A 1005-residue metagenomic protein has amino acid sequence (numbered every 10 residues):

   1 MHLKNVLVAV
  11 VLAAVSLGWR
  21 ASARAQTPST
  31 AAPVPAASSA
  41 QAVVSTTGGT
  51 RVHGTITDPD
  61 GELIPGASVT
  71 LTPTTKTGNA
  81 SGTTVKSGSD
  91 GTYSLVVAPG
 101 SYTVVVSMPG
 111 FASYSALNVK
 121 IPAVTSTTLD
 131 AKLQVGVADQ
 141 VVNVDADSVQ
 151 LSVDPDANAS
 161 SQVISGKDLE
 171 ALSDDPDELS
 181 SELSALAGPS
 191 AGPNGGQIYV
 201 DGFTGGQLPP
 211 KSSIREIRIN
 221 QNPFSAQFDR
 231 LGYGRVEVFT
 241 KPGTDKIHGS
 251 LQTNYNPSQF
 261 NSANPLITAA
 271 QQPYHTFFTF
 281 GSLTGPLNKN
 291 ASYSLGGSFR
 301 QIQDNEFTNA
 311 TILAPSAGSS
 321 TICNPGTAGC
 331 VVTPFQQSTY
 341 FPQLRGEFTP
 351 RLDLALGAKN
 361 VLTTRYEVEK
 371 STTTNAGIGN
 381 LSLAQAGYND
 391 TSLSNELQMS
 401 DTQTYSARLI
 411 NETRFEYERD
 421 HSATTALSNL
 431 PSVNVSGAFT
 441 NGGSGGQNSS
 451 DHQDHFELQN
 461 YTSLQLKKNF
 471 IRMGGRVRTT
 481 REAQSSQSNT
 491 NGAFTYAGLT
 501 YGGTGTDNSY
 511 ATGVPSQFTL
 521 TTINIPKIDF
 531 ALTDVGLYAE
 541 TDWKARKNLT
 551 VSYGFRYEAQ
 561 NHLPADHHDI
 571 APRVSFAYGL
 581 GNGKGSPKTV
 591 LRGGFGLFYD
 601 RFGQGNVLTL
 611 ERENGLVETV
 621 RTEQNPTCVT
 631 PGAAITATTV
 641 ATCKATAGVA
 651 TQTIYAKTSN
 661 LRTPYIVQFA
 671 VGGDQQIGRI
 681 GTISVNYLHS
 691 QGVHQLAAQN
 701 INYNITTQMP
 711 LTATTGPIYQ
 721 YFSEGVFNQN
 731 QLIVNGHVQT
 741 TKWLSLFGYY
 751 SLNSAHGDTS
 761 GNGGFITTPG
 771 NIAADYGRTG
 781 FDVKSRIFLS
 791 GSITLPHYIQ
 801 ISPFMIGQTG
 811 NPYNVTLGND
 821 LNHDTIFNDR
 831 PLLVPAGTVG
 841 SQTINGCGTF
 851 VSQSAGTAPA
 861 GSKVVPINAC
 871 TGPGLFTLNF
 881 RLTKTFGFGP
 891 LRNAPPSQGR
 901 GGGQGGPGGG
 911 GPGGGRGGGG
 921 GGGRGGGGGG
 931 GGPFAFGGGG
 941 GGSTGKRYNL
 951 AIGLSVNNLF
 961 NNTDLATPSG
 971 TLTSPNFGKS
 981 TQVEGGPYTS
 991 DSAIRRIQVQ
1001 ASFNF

Functional and structural regions predicted by a protein language model:
H2-N5, A23-A157, Q207-P210: Periplasm-facing N-terminal accessory domains of Gram-negative outer-membrane beta-barrel systems
G88-D90, A112-P242, H248, Y255-I267 (+9 more regions): Periplasmic N-terminal accessory/gating domains of Gram-negative outer-membrane beta-barrel systems
A146, L251-P257, L295-F299, T364-V368 (+10 more regions): Transmembrane beta-barrel strands of outer-membrane/channel proteins
G232-G234, F277-G281, G346-P350, L393-M399 (+15 more regions): Hydrophobic, lipid-facing positions within transmembrane beta-strands of outer-membrane proteins
Q272-T372, N389-Y417, P572: Transmembrane beta-barrel wall of Gram-negative outer-membrane proteins
H275, N548, H562-L563, K584 (+4 more regions): Short, solvent-exposed micro-motifs at the edges of structured domains
N290-Y293, K359-L362, R408-N411, N469-I471 (+5 more regions): Repeated loop/turn-to-beta-strand initiation elements of outer-membrane beta-barrel proteins
L344, A355-G536, N702, M709: Replace "related TpsB outer-membrane translocases also match" with "some related outer-membrane beta-barrels such as
